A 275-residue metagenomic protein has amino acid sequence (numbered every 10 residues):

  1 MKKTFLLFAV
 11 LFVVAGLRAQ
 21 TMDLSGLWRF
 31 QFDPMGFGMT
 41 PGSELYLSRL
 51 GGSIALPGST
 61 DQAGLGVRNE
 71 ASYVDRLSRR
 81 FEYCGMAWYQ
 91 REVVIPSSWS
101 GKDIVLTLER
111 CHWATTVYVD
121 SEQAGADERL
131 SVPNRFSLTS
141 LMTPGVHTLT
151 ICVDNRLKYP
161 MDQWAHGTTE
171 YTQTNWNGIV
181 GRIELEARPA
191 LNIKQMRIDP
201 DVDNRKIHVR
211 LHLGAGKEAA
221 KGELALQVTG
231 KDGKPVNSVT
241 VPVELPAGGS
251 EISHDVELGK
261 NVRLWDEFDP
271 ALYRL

Functional and structural regions predicted by a protein language model:
M1-F8, R18-L275: Secreted/periplasmic carbohydrate-active enzymes, especially glycoside hydrolases
